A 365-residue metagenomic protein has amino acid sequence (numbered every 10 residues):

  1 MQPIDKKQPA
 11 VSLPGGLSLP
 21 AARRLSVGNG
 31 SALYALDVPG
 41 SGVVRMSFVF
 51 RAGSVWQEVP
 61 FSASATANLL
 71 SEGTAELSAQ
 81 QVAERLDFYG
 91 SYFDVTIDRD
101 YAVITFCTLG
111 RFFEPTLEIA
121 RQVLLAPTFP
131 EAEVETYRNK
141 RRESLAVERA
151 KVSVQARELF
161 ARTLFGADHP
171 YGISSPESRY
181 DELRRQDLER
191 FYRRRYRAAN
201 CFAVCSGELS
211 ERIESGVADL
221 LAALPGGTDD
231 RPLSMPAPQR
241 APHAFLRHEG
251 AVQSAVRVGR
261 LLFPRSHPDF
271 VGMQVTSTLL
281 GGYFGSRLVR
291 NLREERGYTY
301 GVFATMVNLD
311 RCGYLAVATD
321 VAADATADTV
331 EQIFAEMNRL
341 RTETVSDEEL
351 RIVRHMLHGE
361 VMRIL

Functional and structural regions predicted by a protein language model:
M1-E84, E189-N291, V330-F334: His/Glu-rich zincin catalytic helix
M1-Q8, S26, Q81-D229, E294-L365: Charge-rich, well-structured scaffold segments of protease-associated domains
